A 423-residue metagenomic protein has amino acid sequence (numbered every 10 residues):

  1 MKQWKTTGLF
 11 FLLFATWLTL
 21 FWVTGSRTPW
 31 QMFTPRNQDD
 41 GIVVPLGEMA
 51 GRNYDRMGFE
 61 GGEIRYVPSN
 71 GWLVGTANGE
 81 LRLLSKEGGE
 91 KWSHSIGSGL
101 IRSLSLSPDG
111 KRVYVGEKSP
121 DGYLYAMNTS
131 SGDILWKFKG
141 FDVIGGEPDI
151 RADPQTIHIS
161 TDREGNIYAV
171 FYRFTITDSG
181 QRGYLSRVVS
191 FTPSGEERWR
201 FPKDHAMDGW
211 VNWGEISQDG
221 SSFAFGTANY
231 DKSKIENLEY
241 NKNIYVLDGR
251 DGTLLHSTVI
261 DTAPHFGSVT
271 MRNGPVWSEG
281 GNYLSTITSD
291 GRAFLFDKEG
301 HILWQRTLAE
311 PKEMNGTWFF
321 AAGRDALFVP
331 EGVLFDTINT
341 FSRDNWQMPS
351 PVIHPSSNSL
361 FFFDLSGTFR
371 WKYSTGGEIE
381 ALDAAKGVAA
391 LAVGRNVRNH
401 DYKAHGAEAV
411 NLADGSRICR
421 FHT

Functional and structural regions predicted by a protein language model:
M1-F14: N-terminal Sec-pathway targeting helices
F11-G25: N-terminal type II signal-anchor transmembrane helix that functions as the membrane-insertion/stop-transfer segment
F21-T423: Secretory-pathway ectodomains
